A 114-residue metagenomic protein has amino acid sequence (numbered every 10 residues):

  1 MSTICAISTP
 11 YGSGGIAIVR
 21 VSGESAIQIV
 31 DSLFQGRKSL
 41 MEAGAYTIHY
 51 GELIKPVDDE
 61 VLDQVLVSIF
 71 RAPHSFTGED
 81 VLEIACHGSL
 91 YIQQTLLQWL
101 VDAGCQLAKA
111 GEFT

Functional and structural regions predicted by a protein language model:
M1-T114: A glycine-rich (often HGG/GG-containing) alpha/beta subdomain
